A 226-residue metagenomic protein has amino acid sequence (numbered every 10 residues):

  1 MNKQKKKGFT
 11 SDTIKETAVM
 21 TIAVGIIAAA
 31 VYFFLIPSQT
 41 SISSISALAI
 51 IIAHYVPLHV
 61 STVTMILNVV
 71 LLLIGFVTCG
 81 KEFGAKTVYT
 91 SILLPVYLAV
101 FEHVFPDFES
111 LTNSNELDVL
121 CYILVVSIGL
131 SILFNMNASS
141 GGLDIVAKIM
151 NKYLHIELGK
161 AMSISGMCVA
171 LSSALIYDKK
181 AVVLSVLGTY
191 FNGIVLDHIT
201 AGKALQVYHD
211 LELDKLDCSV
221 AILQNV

Functional and structural regions predicted by a protein language model:
N2-L213: Core subunits and conserved enzymes of cellular information-processing and envelope-translocation systems across
Q206-V226: Non-transmembrane accessory domains of multi-pass membrane transporters/channels
